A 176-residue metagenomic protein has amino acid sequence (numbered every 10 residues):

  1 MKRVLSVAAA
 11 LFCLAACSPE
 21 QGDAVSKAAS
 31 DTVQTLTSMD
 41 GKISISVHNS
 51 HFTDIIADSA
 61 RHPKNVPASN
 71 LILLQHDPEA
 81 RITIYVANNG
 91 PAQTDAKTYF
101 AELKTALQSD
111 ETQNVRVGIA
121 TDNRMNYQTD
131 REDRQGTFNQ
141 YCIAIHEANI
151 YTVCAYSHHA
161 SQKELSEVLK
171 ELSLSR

Functional and structural regions predicted by a protein language model:
M1-A15: Sec-dependent bacterial lipoprotein signal peptides
R3, Q21-G22, T35, T112-N114 (+1 more regions): Intrinsic disorder/low-complexity segments enriched in polar/small residues
R3-S6, T32, S46, N114-R116: Detector for intrinsically disordered, low-structure N-terminal pre-sequences
A8-L11, V47, N88: N-terminal regions of proteins, emphasizing targeting and processing segments when present
F12, L107-D110, R176: Short, flexible helical or helix-coil boundary motifs
C17-S69, Q135, C154-R176: N-terminal targeting sequences that direct proteins away from the cytosol to non-cytosolic compartments
D58-Y151: Conserved polar/disulfide-associated segments of primarily extracytoplasmic proteins
